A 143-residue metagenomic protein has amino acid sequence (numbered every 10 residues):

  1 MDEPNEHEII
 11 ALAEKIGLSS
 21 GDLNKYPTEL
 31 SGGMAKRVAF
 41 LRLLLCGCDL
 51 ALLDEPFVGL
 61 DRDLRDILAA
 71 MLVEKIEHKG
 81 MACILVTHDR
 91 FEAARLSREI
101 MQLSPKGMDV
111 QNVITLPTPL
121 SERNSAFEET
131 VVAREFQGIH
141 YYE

Functional and structural regions predicted by a protein language model:
E6-D22: Conserved ABC ATPase "signature" region
Y26-L30, M34: Conserved ABC ATPase signature
A39-F40: Hydrophobic anchor residue at the start of the ABC signature
L45-D49: A short, proline-enriched helix->beta-strand linker immediately N-terminal to the Walker B motif in ABC-type P-loop
A51-E55: Catalytic Walker B motif of ABC-type/P-loop ATPase nucleotide-binding domains
R65-K79: Helical segment within the ABC ATPase nucleotide-binding domain
G80-V86: Conserved H-loop
L103-F136: Conserved beta-strand-loop-alpha-helix hinge in the C-terminal portion of ABC ATPase nucleotide-binding domains
